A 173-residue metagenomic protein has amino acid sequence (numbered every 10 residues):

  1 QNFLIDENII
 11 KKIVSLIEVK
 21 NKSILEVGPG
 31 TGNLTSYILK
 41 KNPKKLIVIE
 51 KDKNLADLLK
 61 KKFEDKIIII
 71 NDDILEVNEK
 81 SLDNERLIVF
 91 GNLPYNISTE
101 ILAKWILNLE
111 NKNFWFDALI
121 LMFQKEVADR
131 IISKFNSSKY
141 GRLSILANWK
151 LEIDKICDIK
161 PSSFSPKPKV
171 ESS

Functional and structural regions predicted by a protein language model:
Q1-S173: Catalytic cores of RNA-modifying enzymes
